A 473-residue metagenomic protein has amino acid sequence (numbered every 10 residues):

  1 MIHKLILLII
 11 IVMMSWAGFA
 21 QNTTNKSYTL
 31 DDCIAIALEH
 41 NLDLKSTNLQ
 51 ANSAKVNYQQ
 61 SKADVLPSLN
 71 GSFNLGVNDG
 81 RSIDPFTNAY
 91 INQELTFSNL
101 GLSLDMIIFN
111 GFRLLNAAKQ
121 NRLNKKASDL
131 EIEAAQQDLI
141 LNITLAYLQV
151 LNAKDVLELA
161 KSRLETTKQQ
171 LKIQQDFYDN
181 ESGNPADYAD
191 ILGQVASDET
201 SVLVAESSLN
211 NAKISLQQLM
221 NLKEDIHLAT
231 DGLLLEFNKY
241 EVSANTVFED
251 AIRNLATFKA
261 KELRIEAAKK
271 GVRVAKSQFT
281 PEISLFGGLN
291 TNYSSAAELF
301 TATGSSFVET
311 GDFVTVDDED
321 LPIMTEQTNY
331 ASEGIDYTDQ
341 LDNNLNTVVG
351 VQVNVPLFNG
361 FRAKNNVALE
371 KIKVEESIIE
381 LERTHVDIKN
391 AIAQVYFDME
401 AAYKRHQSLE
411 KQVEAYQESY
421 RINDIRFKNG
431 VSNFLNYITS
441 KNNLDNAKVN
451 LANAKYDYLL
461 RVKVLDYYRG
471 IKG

Functional and structural regions predicted by a protein language model:
M1-I36, L203-E249, L299-T303, V308-G334 (+1 more regions): Terminal intrinsically disordered/low-complexity segments used for targeting and assembly
A20-N70, E224, T230-K269, R273 (+2 more regions): Bacterial Sec-pathway N-terminal export signals of envelope proteins
N22-L145, I283, G287, F313-T328 (+2 more regions): Short flexible linkers and secondary-structure junctions
Y28, D32, V56, I132 (+7 more regions): Periplasmic alpha-helical coiled-coil/stalk elements that build and connect Gram-negative outer-membrane
K45-L49, K62, I108-Q136, A186 (+4 more regions): Sec/SRP-type N-terminal targeting helices
L49, A63, S197-N221, H406 (+1 more regions): Short segments within alpha-helical structural elements
S72-N78, I107, Q194, Q278 (+3 more regions): Outer-membrane beta-barrel pore domains and translocons
N92-T96, L341-L345, N446: Short sequence motifs at beta-strands and strand-loop junctions characteristic of Gram-negative outer-membrane
